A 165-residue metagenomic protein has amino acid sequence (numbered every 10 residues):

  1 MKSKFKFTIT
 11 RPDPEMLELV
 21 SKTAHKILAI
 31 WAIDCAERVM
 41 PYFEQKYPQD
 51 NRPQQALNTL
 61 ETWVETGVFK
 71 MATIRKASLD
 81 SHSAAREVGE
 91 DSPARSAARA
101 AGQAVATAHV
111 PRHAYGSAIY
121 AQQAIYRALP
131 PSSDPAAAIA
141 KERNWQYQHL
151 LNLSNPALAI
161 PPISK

Functional and structural regions predicted by a protein language model:
K2-R143, N152: Structured binding/interaction patches within domain cores
S132, L151-K165: Mature, well-folded catalytic/scaffold domains that follow N-terminal targeting or propeptide regions
